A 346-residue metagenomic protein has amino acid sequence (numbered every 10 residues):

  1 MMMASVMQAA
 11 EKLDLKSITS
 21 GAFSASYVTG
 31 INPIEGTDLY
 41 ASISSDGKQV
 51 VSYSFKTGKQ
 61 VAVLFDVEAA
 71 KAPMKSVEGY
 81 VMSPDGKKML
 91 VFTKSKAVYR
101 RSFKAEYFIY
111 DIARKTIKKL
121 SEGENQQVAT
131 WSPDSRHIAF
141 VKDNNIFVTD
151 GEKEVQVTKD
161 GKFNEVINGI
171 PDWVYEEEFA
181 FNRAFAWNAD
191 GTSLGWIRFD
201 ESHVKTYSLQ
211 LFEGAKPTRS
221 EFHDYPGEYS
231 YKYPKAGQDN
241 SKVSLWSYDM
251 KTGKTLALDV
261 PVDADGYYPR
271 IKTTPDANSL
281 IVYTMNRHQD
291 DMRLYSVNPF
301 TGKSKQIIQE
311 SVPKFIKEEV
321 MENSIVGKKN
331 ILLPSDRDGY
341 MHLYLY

Functional and structural regions predicted by a protein language model:
M1-A4: Bacterial N-terminal signal peptides
A9-E11: Boundary at the C-terminal end of the N-terminal hydrophobic targeting segment
L15, G21, G58-Q60, K94-Y99 (+3 more regions): Predominantly five- to eight-bladed beta-propeller fold
S24-I43, A70-M89, Y107, G123-A139 (+7 more regions): Conserved beta-propeller blade repeats
S42-A69, A97-R100: Beta-propeller domains
G47-Y53, Y99-E106, D143-F147, H203-Q210 (+3 more regions): Structural motif
F55-G58, D111-K115, D150-K153, D160 (+2 more regions): Short loop/turn segments that connect beta-strands within beta-propeller blades
Q60-V67, K118-S121, E154-I167, L256-D259 (+1 more regions): Beta-propeller fold detector
